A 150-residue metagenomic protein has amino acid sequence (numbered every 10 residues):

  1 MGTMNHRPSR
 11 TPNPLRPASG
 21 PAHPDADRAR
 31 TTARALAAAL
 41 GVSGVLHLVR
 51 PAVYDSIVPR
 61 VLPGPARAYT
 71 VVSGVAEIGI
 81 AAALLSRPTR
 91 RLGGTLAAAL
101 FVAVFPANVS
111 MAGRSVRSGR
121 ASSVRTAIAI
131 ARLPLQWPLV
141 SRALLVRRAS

Functional and structural regions predicted by a protein language model:
M1-S150: Short amphipathic, positively biased membrane-proximal segments that drive organelle/inner-membrane targeting
